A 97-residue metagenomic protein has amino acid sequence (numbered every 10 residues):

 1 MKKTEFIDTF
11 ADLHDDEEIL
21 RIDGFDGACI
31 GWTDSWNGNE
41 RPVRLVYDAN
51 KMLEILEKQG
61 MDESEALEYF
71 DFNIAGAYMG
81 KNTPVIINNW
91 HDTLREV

Functional and structural regions predicted by a protein language model:
K3-V97: C-terminal alpha-helical interaction appendages
